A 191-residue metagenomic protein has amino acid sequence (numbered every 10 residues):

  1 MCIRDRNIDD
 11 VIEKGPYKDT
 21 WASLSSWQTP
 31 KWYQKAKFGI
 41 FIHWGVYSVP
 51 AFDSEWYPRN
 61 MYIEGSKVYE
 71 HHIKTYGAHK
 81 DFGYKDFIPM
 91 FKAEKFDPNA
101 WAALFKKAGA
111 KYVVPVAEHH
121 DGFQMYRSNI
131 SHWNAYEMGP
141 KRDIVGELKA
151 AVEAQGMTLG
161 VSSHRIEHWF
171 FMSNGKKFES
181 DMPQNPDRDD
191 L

Functional and structural regions predicted by a protein language model:
R4-L191: Mature catalytic domains of secreted/periplasmic carbohydrate-active enzymes
